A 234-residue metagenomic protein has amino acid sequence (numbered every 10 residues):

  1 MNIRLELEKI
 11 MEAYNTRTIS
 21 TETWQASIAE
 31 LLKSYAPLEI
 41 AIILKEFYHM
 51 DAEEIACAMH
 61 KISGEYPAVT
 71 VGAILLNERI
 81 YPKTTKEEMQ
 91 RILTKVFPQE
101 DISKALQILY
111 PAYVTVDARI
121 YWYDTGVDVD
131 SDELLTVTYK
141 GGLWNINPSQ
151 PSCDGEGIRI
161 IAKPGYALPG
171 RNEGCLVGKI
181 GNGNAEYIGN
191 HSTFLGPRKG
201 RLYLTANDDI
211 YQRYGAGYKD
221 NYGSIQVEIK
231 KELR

Functional and structural regions predicted by a protein language model:
M1-Y110: General marker for long, soluble alpha-helical cores
Y110-R234: Gly-Asp-aromatic-enriched flexible segments
